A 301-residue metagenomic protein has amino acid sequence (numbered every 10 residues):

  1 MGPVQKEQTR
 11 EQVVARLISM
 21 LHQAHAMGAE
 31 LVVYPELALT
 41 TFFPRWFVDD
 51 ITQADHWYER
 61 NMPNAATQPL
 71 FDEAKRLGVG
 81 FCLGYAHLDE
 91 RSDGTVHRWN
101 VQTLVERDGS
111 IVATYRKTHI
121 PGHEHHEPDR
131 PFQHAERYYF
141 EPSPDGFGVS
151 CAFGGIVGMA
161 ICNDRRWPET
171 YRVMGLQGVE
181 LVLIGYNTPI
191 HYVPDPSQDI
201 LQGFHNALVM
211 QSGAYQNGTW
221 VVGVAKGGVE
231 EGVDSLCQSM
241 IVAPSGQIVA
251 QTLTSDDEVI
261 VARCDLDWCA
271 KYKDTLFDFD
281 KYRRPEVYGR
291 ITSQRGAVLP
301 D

Functional and structural regions predicted by a protein language model:
M1-E7: Generic N-terminal amphipathic, Lys/Arg-enriched alpha-helix
G2, Q251-K271: A hydrophobic, small-residue-rich beta->alpha segment in the mid-to-C-terminal subdomain of diverse proteins
Q8-D108, V112-R116, G122-H123, T188-S212 (+1 more regions): Cys-nucleophile CN-hydrolase/nitrilase-fold catalytic domain and related Cys-dependent amidase chemistry that acts on
E59-C82, I156, C162-V259: CN hydrolase (nitrilase-like) catalytic-core segments centered on the catalytic cysteine and neighboring Lys/Glu
D89-P194, Q198-L208, D274-D278: Active-site catalytic loop in hydrolytic enzyme cores
L104-E106, V242-A243, A262-R263: Short beta-strand-to-turn element immediately C-terminal to the catalytic PLP-Schiff-base lysine in fold type I
Y115, S150, V224, T252 (+1 more regions): Hydrophobic residues at beta-strand termini and immediately following loops that shape nucleotide-binding pockets
D267-D301: A short C-terminal boundary segment appended to hydrolase-like catalytic domains
